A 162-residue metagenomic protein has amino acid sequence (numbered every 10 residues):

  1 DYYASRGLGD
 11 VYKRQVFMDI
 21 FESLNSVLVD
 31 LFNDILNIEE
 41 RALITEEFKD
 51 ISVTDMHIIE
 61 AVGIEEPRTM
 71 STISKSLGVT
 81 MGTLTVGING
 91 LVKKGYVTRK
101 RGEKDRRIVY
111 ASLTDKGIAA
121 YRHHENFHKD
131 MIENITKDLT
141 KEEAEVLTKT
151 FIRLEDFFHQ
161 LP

Functional and structural regions predicted by a protein language model:
D1-Q15: Single conserved hydrophobic/aromatic residue that forms the stacking wall/gate of nucleotide- or nucleobase-binding
Y2, S52, R107: Exposed loop/turn and edge beta-strand positions of beta-sandwich/beta-sheet ligand-binding modules
K13-K49: N-terminal leader segment of winged-helix/HTH proteins
I20-L24, L31, N126-P162: Terminal interaction helix/tail motif
I38-G82: N-terminal helix-turn-helix DNA-binding core of bacterial DNA-binding proteins
E60-I64, E125, I152: Short, locally clustered residues in the helix-turn-helix/winged-helix DNA-binding domain
N89-V146: Charged, amphipathic alpha-helical coiled-coil/dimerization segments
